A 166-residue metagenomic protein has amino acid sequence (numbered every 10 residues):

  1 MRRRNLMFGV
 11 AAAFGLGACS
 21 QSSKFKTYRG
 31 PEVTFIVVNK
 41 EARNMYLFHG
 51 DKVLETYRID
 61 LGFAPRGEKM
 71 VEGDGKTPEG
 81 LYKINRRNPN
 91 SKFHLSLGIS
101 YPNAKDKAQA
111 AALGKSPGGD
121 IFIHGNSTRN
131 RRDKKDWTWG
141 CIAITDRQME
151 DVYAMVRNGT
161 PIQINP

Functional and structural regions predicted by a protein language model:
R3-M7: N-terminal export leaders
V10-A11: Sec-dependent signal peptide hydrophobic core
G17-A18: C-terminal motif of bacterial Sec signal peptides marking the signal peptidase cleavage site
S23-T34, L61-N85, A108-Q109, D146: N-terminal post-signal-peptidase region of extra-cytosolic proteins
R29-P31, V38-K40, K52, T77 (+1 more regions): Short, surface-exposed loop/turn motifs at beta-strand boundaries within globular domains
F35-R66: Post-signal-peptide N-terminal segment of Sec-exported extracytoplasmic proteins
L81, R86-P166: Exported/periplasmic cell-wall-interacting domains
